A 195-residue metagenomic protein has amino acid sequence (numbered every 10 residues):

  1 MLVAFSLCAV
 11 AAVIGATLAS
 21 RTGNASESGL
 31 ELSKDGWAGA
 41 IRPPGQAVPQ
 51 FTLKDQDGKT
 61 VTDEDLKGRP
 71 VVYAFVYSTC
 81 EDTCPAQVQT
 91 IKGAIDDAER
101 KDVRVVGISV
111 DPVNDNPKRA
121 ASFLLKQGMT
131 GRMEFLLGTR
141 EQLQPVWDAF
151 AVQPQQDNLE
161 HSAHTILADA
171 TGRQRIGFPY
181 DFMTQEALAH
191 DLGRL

Functional and structural regions predicted by a protein language model:
M1-Q50, L195: N-terminal targeting signals for export/organelle localization
Q46-V48, R69-P70, E160-S162: Short, small/polar residue-rich loop motifs at catalytic or cofactor-binding pockets
T52-L53, L167: Hydrophobic beta-strand positions
D63-I91: Short active-site neighborhood of thiol/selenol oxidoreductases, capturing the structured segment around
V72-Y73, V105, T165: Hydrophobic beta-strand anchors of alpha/beta hydrolase catalytic cores
A86-V146: Structural microenvironment flanking redox-active thiols in thiol-disulfide oxidoreductases
R132-M133, Q144, F150-I166: Structural micro-motif
N158-L195: Thiol-/selenol-based redox modules, centered on thioredoxin-like and closely related oxidoreductase domains
